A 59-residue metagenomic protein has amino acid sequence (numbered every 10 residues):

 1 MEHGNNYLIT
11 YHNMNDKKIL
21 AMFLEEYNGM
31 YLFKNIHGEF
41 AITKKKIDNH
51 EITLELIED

Functional and structural regions predicted by a protein language model:
M1-N13: Short coil-to-beta transition motif at edge beta-strands of beta-rich domains
I9, F23, F33, T53-L54: Short beta-strand element of the conserved SAM-dependent methyltransferase core
T10-M14, K34-I36, I57: A generic structural motif
D16-I42: Basic/aromatic-rich interaction segments and small domains that mediate binding to polyanionic partners
E39-D59: Intrinsically disordered, low-complexity, charged/polar segments
